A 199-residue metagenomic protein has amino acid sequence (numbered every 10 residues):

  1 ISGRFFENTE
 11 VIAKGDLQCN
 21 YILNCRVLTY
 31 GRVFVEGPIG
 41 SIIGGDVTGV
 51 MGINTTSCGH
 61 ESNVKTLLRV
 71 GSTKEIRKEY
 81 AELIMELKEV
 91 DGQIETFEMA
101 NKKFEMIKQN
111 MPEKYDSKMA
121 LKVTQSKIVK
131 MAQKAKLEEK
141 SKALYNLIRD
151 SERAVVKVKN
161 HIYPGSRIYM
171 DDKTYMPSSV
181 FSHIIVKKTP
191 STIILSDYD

Functional and structural regions predicted by a protein language model:
I1-R4, N20: Extended, positively charged loop/linker patches that create polyanion-binding surfaces
N8, I12, D16-C19, N24-D199: Intrinsically disordered, low-complexity terminal regions
